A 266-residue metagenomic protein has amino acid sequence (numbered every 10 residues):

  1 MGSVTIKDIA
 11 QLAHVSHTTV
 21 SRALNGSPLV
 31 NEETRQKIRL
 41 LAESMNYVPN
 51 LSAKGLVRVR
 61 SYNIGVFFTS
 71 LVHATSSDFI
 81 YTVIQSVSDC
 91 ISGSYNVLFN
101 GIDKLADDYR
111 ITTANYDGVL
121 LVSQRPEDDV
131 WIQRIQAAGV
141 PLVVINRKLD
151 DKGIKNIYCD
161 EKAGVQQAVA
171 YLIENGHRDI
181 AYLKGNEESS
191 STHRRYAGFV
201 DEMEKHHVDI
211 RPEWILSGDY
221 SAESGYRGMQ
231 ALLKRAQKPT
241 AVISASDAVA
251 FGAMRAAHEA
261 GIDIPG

Functional and structural regions predicted by a protein language model:
M1, V59, N63-A170, E174 (+2 more regions): Alpha-helical recognition/docking segments in bacterial nutrient-uptake and carbohydrate-utilization systems
M1-Y62: N-terminal helix-turn-helix DNA-binding module of bacterial transcription factors
Q11, V87, L216, L233 (+2 more regions): Short, intrinsically disordered, charge-balanced linker/junction segments flanking boundaries in proteins
S44-N50, N100-K104, S123-Q124, M254: Short gly/ser/thr-rich secondary-structure transition/capping motifs
V48, V122-Q124, N175, S191 (+2 more regions): Replace "coordinates the UDP/GDP/TDP-sugar" with "coordinates nucleotide-activated sugar donors
T69-D78, T82, L98-D107, I157-Q167 (+2 more regions): Hinge/beta->alpha junction and helix N-cap segments in small-molecule ligand-binding domains
V143, E204, V208, D247 (+1 more regions): Venus flytrap/periplasmic-binding-protein-like
R178-D179, I210-W214, I264-G266: Short acidic capping loops at alpha-helix termini that bridge into adjacent secondary structure
